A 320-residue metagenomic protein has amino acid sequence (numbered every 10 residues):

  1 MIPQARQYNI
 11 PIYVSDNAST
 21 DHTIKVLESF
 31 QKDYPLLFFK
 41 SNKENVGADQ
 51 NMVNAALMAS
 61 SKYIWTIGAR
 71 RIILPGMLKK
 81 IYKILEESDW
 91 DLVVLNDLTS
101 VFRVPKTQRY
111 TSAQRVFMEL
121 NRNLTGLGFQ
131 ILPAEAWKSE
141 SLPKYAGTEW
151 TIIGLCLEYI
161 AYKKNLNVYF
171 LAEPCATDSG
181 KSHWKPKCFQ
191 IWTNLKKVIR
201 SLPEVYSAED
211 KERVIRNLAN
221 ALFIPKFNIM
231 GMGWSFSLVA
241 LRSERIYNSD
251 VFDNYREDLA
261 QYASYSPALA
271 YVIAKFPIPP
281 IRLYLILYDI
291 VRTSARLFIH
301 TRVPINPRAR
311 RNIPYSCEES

Functional and structural regions predicted by a protein language model:
M1, N17-A18, V46, A69: Conserved short acidic donor-positioning loop in nucleotide-sugar-dependent glycosyltransferases
M1-N9: Short, acidic, metal-binding catalytic loop of nucleotide-sugar glycosyltransferases
D16-K25, E44: A conserved acidic beta->alpha catalytic loop
N42-A59: Glycine-rich, basic loop-to-helix element that forms the pyrophosphate-binding segment of sugar-nucleotide handling
I64: Short aromatic/hydrophobic "clamp" motif used to bind/position activated sugar donors
I72, G76-T107: Conserved donor NDP-sugar-binding/catalytic core segment of glycosyltransferases
S112-T193: Conserved nucleotide-sugar donor-binding catalytic segment
G154-L157, A161, F170-S320: C-terminal subregions of glycosyltransferases and related glycan-biosynthesis enzymes
